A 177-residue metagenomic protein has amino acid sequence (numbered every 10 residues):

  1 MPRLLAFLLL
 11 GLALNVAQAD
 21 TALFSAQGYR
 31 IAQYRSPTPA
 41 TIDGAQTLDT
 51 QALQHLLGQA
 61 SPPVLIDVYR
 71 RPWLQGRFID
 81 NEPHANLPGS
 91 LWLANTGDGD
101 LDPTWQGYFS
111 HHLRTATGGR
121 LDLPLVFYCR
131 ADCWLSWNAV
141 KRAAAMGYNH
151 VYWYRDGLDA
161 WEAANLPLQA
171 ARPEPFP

Functional and structural regions predicted by a protein language model:
P2-F7: Sec-dependent signal peptide recognition, specifically the positively charged N-region followed immediately by
L8, L12-I79, E174-P177: Flexible, polar/low-complexity N-terminal or interdomain linker segments that lie immediately upstream of folded
P37-G44, N95-L101, T115, F127-A131: Second-shell loop/turn segments in exported
A52-L123: Positively charged, proline/Ser/Thr-rich regional signature most characteristic of the Rhodanese/CDC25-like
R70-L74, G97-D100, A131-L135, G157-W161 (+1 more regions): Solvent-exposed loop/turn segments at secondary-structure junctions within structured extracellular/periplasmic domains
G76-F78, W105, W137-V140, A164-N165: Short, solvent-exposed loop/turn and secondary-structure capping segments
P83, L168-R172: Short, hinge-like loop/turn segments at secondary-structure boundaries
Y108-W161: Catalytic cysteine-centered active loop of the rhodanese-like fold, especially the PTP/DSP P-loop
